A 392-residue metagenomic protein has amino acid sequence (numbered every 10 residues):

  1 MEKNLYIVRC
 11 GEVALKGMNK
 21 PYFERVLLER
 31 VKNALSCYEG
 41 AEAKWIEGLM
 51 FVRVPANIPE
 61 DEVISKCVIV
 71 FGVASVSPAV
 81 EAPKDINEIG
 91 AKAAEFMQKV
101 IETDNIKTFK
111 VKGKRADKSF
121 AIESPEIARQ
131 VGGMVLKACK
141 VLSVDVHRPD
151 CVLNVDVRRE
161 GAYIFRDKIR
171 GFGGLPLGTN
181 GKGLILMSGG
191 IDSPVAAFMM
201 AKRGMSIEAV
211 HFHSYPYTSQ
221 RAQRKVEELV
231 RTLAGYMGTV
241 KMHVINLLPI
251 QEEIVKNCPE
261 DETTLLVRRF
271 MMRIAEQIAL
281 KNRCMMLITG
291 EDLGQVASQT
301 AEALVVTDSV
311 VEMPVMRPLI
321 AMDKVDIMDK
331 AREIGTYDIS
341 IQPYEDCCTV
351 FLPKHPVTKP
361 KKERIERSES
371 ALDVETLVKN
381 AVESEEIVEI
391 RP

Functional and structural regions predicted by a protein language model:
M1-L184, P194-V240, S309, V357-K362 (+2 more regions): RNA-binding accessory domains that recognize and position tRNA/RNA substrates
Q130-V135, K168-N180, Q251-I334, L377-E389: Active-site adenylate/phosphate-handling loop in enzymes that bind or generate adenylated species
D145, H243-I245, M316: General small-molecule cofactor/ligand-binding pocket signal
D167, V210-F212, I245-L248, T289-G290 (+3 more regions): Generic beta-strand/beta-sheet core signal
G190: Conserved G/P- and acidic residue-centered "switch" motifs that form tight phosphate/ATP-binding loops in soluble
V230-K256, D346: A conserved beta-strand->alpha-helix junction
Q295, P343-F351: Small/polar glycine-rich anion-binding or flexible loop at a beta-alpha turn
G335-P343: A short alpha-helix-loop-beta-strand transition element characteristic of N-terminal alpha/beta dinucleotide-binding
